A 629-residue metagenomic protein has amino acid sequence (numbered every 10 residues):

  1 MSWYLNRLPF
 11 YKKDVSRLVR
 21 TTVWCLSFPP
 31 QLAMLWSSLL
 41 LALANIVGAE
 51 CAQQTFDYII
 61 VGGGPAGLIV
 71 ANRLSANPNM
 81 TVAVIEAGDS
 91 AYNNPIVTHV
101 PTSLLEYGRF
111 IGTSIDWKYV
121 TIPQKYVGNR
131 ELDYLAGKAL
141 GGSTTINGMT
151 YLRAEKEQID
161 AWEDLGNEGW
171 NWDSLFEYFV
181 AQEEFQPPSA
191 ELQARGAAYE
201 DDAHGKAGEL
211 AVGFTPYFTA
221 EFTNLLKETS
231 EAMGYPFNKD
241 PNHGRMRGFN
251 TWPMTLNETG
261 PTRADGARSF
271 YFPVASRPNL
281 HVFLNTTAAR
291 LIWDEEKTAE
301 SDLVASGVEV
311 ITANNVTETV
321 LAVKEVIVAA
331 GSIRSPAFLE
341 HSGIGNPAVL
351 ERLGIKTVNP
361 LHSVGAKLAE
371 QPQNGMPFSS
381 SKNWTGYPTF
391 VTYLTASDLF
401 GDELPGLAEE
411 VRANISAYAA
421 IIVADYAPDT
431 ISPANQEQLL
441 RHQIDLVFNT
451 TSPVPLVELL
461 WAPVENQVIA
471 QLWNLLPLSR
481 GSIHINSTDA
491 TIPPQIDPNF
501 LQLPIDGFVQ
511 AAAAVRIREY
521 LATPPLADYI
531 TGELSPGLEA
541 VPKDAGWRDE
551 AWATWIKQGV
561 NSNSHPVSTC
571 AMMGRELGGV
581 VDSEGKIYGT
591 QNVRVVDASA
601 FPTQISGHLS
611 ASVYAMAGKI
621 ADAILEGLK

Functional and structural regions predicted by a protein language model:
M1-W3, W24-A52: Fungal secretory targeting signals
E50-Q182, S189-E191, K356-S363, Q371 (+1 more regions): N-terminal glycine-rich phosphate/pyrophosphate-binding loop and immediately adjacent elements
G64, L68-E106, E157, N171-S174 (+6 more regions): Classical protein tyrosine phosphatase
N77-A83, G88-N93, G169, Y178 (+4 more regions): Glycine-rich loop(s) and the adjacent beta-strand/alpha-helix scaffold that form part
E163-D294, E300, A305, M376: Conserved redox-cofactor binding core of oxidoreductases
G205, V212, P336, N346-V464 (+5 more regions): Mid-to-C-terminal "cap/lid" subdomains and adjacent gly/pro-rich loops that border and regulate access to redox
L284, A289-I292, V454-A470, A527-Q604: A glycine-rich dinucleotide-binding beta-alpha-beta segment and adjacent secondary-structure elements that constitute
P428-A527: C-terminal catalytic lobe of FAD-dependent flavoproteins
